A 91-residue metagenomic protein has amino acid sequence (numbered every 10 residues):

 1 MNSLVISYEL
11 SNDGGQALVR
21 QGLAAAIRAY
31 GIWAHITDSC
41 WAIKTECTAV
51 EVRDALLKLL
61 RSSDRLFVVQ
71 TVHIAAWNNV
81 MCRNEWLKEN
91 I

Functional and structural regions predicted by a protein language model:
M1, L18-A34: Short aromatic-glycine-(Arg/Gly/Cys) micro-motifs in beta-strand/loop hairpins
M1-V19: Short S/T/G/P-rich N-terminal loop/turn motif that feeds into the first structured element of a domain
M1-V5, V68-R83: Hydrophobic transmembrane alpha-helix bundles
G14-Q16, E51, A76: Residue-level signal for secondary-structure boundary sites
R28-H73: Short, intrinsically disordered low-complexity segments
E51, N78-I91: Short, low-order "capping/linker" segments at domain edges
